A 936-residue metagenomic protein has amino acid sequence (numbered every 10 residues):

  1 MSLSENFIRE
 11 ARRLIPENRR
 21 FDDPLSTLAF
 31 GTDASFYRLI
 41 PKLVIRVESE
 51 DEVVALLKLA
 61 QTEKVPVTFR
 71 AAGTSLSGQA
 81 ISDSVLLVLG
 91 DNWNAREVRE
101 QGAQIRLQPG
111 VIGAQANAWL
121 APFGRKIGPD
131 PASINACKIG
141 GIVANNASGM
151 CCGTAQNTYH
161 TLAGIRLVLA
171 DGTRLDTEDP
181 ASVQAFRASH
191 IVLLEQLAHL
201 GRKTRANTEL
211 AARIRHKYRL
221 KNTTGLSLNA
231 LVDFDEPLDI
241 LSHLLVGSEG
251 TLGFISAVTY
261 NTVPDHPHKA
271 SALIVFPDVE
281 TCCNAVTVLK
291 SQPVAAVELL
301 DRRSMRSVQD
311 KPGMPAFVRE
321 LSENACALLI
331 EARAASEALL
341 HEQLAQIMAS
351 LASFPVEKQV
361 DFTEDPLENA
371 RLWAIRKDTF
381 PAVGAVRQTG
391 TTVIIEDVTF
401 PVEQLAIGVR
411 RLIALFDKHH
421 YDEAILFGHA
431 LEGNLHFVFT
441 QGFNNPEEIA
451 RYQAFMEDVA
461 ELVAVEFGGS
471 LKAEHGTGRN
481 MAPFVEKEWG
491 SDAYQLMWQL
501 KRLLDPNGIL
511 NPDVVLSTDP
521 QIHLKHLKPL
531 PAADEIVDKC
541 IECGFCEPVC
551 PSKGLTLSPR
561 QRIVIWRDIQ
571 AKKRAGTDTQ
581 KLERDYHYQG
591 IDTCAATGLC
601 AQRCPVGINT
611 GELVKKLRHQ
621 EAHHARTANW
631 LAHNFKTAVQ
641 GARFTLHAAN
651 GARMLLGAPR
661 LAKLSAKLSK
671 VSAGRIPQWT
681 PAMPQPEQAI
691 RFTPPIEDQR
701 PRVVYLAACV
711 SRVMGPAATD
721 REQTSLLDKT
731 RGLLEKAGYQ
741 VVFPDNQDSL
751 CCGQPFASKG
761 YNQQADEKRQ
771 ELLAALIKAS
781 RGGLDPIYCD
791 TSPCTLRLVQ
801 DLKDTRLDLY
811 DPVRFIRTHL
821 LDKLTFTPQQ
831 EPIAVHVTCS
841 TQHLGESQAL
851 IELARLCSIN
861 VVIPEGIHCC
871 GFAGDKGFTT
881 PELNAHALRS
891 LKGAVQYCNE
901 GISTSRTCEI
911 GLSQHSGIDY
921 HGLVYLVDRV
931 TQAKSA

Functional and structural regions predicted by a protein language model:
M1-T62, A72-A103, T251, I255-K269 (+3 more regions): N-terminal flexible segment immediately upstream of the FAD-binding catalytic core in FAD-dependent oxidoreductases
A11, S35-V67, V85-P131, V143 (+3 more regions): N-terminal glycine-rich flavin-associated loop
I142-A144, S148-T158, L162-K377, R410 (+2 more regions): C-terminal substrate-binding/cap subdomain adjacent to the FAD-binding core in PCMH-type and related FAD-linked
A382, P483-A532: Activity-critical C-terminal alpha-helical subdomain
D505, G611-A936: Iron-sulfur cluster-binding electron-transfer modules in prokaryotic oxidoreductases
I509-V514, F545-D568, T593-Q620, R797 (+2 more regions): Iron-sulfur cluster-binding cysteine motifs and their immediate structural context in ferredoxin-like electron-transfer
L516, I522, K553-Y586, G607-H633 (+1 more regions): Non-heme iron-sulfur electron-transfer modules
I522-E542, R574-A596: Ferredoxin-like iron-sulfur electron-transfer modules
